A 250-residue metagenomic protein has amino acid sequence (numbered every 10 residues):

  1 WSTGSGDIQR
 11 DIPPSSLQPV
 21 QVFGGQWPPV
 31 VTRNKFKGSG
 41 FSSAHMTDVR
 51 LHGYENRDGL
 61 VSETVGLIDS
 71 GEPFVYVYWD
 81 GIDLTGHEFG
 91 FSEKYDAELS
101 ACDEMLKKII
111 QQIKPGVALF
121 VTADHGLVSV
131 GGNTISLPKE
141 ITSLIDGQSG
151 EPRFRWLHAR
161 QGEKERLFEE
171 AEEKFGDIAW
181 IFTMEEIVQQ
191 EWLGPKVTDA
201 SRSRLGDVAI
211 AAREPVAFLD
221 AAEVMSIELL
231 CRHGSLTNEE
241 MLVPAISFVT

Functional and structural regions predicted by a protein language model:
W1-T250: Feature captures the catalytic ectodomains and active-site-proximal regions of enzymes that hydrolyze or transfer
